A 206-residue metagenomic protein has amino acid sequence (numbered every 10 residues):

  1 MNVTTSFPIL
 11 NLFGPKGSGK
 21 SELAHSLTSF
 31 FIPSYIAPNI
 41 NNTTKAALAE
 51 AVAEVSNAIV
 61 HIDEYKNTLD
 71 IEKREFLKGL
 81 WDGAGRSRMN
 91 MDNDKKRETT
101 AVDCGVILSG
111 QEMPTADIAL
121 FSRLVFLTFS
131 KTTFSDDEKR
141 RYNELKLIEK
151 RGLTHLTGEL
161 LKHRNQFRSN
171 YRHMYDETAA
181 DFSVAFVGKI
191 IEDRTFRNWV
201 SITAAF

Functional and structural regions predicted by a protein language model:
M1-F206: Phosphate-handling catalytic cores of nucleic-acid transaction enzymes
